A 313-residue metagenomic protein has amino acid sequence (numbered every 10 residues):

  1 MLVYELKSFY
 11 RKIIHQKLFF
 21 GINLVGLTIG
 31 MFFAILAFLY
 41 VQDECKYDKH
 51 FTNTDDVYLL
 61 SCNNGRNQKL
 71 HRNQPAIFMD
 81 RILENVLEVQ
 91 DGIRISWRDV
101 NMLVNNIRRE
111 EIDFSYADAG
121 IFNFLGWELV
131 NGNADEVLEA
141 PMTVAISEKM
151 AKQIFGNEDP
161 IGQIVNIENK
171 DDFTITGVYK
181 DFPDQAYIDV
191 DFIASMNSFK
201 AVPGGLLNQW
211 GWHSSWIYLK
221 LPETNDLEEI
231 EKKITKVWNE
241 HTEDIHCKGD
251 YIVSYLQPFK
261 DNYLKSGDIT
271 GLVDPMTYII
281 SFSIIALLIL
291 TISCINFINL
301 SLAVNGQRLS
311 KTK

Functional and structural regions predicted by a protein language model:
M1-K7, D226: Short, membrane-interfacial amphipathic segments enriched in basic
L6-I22, G26, S293-K313: Intracellular coupling helices
I13, N23, E44, L60 (+9 more regions): Generic structural signal for small/hydrophobic residues in well-ordered secondary structure, especially within
Q16-D43: Short, strongly hydrophobic transmembrane alpha-helices
A37-N101, R108, N208-P222, L227-K233 (+1 more regions): Membrane-proximal extracellular/periplasmic loop immediately following the first transmembrane helix
I77, V86, S96, V104-G132 (+3 more regions): The feature marks short, hydrophobic/small-residue-biased sequence motifs that occur predominantly
D118-V130, V144-D274: Mid-to-C-terminal secondary-structure elements that act as membrane-proximal/extracytoplasmic interface segments
T270-I289: N-terminal membrane-entry
